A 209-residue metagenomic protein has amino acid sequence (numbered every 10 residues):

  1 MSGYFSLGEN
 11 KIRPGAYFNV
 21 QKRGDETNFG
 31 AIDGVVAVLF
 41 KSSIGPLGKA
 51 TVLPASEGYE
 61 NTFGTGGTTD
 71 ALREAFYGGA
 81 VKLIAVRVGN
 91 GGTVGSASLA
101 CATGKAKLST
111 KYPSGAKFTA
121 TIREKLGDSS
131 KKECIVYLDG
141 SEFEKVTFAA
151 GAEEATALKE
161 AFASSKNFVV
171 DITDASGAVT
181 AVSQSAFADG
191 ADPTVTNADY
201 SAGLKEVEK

Functional and structural regions predicted by a protein language model:
M1-K209: Surface-exposed assembly/interface segments
